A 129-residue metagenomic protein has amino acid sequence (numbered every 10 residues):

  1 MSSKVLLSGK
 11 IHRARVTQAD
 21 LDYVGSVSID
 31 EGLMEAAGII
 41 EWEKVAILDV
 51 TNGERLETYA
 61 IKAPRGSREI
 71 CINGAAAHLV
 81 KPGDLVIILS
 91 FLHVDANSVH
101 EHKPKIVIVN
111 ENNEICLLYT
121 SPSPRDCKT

Functional and structural regions predicted by a protein language model:
M1-D22: Short, low-complexity N-terminal leaders and the immediately following helix N-cap/first helix
S8, R13, W42-K44, K103-K105: Conserved beta-strand residues within beta-sheet cores
V16-T17, L21-L92: Compact, glycine-rich, soluble single-domain proteins
A60-S67, H93-V94, S98-I115: Short, compositionally biased
Y119-P124: Conserved small/polar residues in nucleotide/adenosyl-binding loops
